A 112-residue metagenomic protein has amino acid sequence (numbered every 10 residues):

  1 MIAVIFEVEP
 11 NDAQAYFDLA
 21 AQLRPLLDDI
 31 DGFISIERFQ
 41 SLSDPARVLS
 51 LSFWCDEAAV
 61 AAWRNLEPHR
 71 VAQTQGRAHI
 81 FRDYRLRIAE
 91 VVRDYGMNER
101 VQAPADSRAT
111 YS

Functional and structural regions predicted by a protein language model:
M1-V48, C55-N65, I80-S112: Short S/T/G/P-rich N-terminal loop/turn motif that feeds into the first structured element of a domain
